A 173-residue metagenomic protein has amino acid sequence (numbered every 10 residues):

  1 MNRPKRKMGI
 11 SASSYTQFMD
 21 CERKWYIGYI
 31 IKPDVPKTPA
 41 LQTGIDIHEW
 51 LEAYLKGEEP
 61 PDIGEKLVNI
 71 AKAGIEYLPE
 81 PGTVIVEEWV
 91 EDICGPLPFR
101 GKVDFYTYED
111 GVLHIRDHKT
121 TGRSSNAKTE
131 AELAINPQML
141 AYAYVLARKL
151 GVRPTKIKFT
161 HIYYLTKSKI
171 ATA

Functional and structural regions predicted by a protein language model:
M1-V112: Metal-dependent nuclease catalytic cores that hydrolyze phosphodiester bonds in DNA/RNA, characterized by
W89-A173: Mg2+/Mn2+-dependent nuclease catalytic core
